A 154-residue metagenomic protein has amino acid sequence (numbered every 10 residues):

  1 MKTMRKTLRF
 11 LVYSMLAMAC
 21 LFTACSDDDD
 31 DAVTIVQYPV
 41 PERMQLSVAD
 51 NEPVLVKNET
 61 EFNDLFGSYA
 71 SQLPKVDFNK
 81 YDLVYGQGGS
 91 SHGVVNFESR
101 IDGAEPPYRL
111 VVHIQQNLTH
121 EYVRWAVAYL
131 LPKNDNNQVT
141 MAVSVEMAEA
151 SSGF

Functional and structural regions predicted by a protein language model:
M1-T23: Sec-dependent bacterial lipoprotein signal peptides
L8-L11, S47, Q138: A broad, structure-centric signal for solvent-exposed, well-ordered loop/edge residues that line or flank functional
L16-M18, T23, V48, Y85 (+1 more regions): Residue-level detector of intrinsically disordered, flexible termini and proteolytic processing junctions
C20-Q45, S144-G153: Bacterial Sec-dependent N-terminal signal peptides
F22, V54, D135-Q138: N-terminal processing/targeting junctions
T34-L65: Bimodal "functional hotspot" detector
V54-H113: Mature extracytoplasmic domains of secretory-pathway proteins
S91-F154: Extracytoplasmic electrostatic interaction patches
